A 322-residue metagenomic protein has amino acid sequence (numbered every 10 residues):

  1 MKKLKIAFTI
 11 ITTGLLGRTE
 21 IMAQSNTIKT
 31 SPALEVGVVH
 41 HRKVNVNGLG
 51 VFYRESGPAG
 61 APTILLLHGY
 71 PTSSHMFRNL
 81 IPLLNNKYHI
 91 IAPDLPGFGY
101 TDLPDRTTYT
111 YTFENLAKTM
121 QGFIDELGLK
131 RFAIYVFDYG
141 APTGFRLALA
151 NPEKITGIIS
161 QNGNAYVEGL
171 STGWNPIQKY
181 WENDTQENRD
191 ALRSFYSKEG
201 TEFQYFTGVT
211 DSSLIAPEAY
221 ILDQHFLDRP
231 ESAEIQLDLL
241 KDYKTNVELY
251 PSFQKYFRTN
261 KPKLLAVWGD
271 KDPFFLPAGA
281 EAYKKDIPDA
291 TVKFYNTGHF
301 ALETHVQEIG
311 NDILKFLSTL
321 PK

Functional and structural regions predicted by a protein language model:
M1-S25: Bacterial Sec-dependent N-terminal signal peptides
S25-V51, S56-T63, I91, F98-Y135 (+4 more regions): Flexible "cap/lid" subdomain of the alpha/beta-hydrolase fold that forms the substrate-access gate
L66-G69, A92: Structural cue for short, hydrophobic secondary-structure segments
G69-T72, D138: Active-site glycine-rich loops that stabilize anionic/oxyanionic intermediates across multiple enzyme folds
P71, P96-G99, A165, G298-A301: Alpha/beta-hydrolase active-site loop signature
P71-N79, I90: Serine-hydrolase catalytic-loop signature spanning alpha/beta hydrolases and amidase-signature enzymes
N85-D94: Active-site machinery of serine-nucleophile hydrolases
G298-G310: Catalytic histidine-centered segment of alpha/beta-hydrolase-like enzymes
